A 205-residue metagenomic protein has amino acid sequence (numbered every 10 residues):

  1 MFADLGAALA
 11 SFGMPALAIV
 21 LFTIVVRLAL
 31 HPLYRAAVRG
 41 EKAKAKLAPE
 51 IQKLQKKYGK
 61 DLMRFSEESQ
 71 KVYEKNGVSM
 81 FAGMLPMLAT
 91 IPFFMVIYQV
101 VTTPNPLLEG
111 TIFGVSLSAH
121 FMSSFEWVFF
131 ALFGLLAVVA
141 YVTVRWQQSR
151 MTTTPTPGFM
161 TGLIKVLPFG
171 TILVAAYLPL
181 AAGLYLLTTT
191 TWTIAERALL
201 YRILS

Functional and structural regions predicted by a protein language model:
M1-S205: Helix-loop-helix
